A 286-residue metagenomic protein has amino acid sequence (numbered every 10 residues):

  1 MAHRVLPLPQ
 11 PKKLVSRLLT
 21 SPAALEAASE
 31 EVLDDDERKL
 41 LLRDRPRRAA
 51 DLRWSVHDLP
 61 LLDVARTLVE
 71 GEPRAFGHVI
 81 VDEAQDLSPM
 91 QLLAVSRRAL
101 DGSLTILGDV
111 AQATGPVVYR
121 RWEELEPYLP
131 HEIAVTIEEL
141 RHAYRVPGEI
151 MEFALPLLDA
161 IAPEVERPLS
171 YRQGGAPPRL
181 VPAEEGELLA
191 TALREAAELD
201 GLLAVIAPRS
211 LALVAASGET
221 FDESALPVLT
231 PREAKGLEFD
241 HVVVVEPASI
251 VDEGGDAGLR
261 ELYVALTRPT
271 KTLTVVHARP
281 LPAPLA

Functional and structural regions predicted by a protein language model:
M1-H78, L87-L93: Conserved helicase NTPase catalytic core signature
P46, D63-H78, Q85-A286: Conserved helicase motor core of SF1/SF2 NTP-dependent helicases
